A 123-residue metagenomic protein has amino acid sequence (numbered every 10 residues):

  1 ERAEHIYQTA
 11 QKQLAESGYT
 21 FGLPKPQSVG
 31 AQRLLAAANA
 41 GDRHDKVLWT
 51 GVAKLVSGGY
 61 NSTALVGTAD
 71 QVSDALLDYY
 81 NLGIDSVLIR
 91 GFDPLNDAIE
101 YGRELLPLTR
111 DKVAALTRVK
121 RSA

Functional and structural regions predicted by a protein language model:
E1-Y80, R110-A123: An alpha-helical appendage that flanks or caps ligand/catalytic pockets
V87-R90: Hydrophobic faces of well-ordered beta-strands that scaffold small-molecule active sites in alpha/beta enzyme cores
P94-A115: C-terminal helical cap(s) of enzyme catalytic domains, especially alpha/beta-barrels
